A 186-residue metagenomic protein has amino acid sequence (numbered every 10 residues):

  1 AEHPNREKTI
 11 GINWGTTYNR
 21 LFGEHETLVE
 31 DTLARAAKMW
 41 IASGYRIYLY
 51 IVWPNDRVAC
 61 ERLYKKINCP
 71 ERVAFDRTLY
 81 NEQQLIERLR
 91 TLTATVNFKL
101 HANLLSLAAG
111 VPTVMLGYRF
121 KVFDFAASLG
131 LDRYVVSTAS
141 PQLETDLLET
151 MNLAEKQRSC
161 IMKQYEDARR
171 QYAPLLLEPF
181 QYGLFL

Functional and structural regions predicted by a protein language model:
A1-L186: Active-site anion-handling motifs in enzyme catalytic cores
